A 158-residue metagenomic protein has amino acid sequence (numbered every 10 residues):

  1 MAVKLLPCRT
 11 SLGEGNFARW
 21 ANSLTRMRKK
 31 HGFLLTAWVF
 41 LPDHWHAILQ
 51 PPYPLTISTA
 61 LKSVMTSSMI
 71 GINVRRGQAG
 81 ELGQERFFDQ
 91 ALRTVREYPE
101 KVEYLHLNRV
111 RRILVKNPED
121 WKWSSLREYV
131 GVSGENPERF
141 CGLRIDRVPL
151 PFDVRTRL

Functional and structural regions predicted by a protein language model:
M1-L158: Short catalytic/metal-binding and nucleic-acid-binding patches
